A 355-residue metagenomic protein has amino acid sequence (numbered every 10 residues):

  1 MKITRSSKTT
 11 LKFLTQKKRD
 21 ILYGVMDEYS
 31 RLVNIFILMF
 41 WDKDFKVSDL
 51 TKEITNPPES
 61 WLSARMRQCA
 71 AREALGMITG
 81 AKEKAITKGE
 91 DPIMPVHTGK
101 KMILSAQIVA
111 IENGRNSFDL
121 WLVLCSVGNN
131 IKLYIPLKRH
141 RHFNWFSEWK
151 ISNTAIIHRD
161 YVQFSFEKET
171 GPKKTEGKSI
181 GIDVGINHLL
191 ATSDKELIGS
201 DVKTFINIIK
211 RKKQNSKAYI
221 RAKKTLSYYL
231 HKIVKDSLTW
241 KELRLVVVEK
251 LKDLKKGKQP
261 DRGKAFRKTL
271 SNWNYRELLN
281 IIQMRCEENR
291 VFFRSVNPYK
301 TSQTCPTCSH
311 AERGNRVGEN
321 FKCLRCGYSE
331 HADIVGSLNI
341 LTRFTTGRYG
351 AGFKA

Functional and structural regions predicted by a protein language model:
M1-A355: Nucleic-acid substrate recognition interfaces
